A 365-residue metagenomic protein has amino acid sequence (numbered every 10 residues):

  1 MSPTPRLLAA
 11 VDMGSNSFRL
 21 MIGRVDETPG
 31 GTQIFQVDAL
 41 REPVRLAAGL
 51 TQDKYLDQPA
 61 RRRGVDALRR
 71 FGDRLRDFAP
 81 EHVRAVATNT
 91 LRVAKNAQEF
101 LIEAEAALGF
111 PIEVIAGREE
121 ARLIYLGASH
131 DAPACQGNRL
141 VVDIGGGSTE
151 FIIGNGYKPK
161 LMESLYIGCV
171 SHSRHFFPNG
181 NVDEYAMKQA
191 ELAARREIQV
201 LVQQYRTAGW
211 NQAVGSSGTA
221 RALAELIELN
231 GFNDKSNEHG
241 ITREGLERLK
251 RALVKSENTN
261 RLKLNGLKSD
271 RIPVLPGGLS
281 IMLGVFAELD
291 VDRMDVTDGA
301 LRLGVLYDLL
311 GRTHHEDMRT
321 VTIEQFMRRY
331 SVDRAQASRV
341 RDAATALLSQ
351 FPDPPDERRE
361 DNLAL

Functional and structural regions predicted by a protein language model:
S2-F35: N-terminal basic/disordered segments at the start of proteins
P5-L8, I22, G49-F78, T88-N138 (+1 more regions): Helical "lid/coupling" subdomains associated with nucleotide-phosphate turnover
M13-S15, I144-G146, N155: A generic beta-sheet turn/junction motif
S17-R19, S148, A220: Structural motif
T32-R45: N-terminal glycine-rich anion-binding loops that anchor highly charged ligand groups
H82-A85: Conserved beta-strand/loop subsegment of P-loop NTPase cores
N138-S148, I152: A generic, well-ordered mixed alpha/beta core segment in the N-terminal half of proteins
